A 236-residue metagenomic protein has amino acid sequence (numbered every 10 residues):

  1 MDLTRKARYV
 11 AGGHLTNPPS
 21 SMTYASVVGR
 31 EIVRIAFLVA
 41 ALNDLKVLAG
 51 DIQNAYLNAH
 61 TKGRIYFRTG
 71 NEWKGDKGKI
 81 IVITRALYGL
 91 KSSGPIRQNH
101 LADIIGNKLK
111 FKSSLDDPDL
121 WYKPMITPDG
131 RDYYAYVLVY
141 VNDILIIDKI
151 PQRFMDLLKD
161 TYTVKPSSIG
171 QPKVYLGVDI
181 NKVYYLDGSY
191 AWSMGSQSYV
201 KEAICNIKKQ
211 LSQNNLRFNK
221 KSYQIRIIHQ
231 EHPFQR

Functional and structural regions predicted by a protein language model:
M1-R236: Long, low-complexity, charge-biased intrinsically disordered regions
